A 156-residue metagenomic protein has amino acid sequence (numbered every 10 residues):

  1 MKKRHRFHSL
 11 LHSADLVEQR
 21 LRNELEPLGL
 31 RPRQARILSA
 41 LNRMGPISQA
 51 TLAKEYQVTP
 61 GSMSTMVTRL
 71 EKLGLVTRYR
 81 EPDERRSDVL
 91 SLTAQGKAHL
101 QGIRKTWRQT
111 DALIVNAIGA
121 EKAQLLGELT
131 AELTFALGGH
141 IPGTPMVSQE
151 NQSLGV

Functional and structural regions predicted by a protein language model:
M1, A120-V156: C-terminal regulatory/oligomerization modules of transcriptional regulators
M1-L28, E132, L154-V156: N-terminal leader segment of winged-helix/HTH proteins
E18, P46, T68-A131, F135: Charged, amphipathic alpha-helical coiled-coil/dimerization segments
L28-Q34, S62, T93, N116-A120: Short helix-coil-helix linker/hinge
I37-L38: Short alpha-helical "packing" element that flanks the helix-turn-helix/winged-helix DNA-binding module
G45-P46, Q57: Central "turn" residue of the DNA-binding helix-turn-helix
Q49: Helix-turn-helix DNA-binding elements, focusing on the entry/boundary residues of the two helices that contact DNA
A53: The alpha-helix within a helix-turn-helix
